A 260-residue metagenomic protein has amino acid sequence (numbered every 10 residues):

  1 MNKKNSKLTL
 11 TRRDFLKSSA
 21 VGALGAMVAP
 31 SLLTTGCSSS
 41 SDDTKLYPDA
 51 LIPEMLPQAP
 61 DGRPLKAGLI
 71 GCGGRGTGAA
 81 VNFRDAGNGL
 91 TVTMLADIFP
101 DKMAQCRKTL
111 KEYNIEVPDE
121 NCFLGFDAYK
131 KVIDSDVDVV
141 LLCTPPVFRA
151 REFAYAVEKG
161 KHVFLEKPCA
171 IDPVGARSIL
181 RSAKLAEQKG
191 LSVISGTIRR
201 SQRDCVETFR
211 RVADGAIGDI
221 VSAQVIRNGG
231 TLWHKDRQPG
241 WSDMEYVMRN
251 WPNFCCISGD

Functional and structural regions predicted by a protein language model:
N2-K161, S178-G190: N-terminal glycine-/serine-/threonine-rich beta1-alpha1-beta2 phosphate-ribose binding loop of Rossmann-like
L24, D61-R63, L165-K167, Q224-H234: Short, mixed-charge, low-aromatic patches
G71, K189-S195, R199-D260: Predominantly a Rossmann-like dinucleotide-binding segment in NAD(P)-dependent oxidoreductases
G78, N121, C143, K167 (+2 more regions): Short loop/turn and capping residues at structural boundaries
L90, F164-L165, C255-D260: Glycine- and acidic
F99, L124-F126, P145-R149, C169-D172 (+2 more regions): Short, solvent-exposed turn/loop segments enriched in Gly/Ser/Thr/Pro and often Arg
G160-D172: ADP-ribose/adenylate-binding Rossmann-like module
G175: Catalytic nucleophile-loop/oxyanion-hole region of alpha/beta-hydrolase and closely related hydrolase-like folds
